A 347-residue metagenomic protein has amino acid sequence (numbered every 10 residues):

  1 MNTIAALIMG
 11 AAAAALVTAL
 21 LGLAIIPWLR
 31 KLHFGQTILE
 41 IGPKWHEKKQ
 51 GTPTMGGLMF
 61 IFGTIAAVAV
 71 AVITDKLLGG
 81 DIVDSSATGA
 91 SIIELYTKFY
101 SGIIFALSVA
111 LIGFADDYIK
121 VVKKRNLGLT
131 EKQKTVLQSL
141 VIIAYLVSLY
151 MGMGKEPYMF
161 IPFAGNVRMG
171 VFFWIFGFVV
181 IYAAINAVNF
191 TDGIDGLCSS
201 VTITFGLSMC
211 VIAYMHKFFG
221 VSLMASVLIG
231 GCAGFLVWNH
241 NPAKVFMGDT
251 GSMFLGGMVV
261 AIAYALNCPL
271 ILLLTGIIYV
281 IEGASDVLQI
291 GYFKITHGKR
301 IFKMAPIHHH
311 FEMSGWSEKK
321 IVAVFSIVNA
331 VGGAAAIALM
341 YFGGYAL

Functional and structural regions predicted by a protein language model:
M1-K31, I61-F114, I143-G152, M159-F160 (+1 more regions): Alpha-helical transmembrane segments
I25-E47: Juxtamembrane linker/hinge segments adjacent to transmembrane helices in membrane proteins
F34, K124-R125, T250: Juxtamembrane helix-loop transition segments at the membrane interface in multi-pass membrane proteins
L39-P53, K124-Q138, H308, M313: Juxtamembrane helix-capping/reentrant segments at transmembrane boundaries
A115-K123: Hydrophobic transmembrane alpha-helix segments characteristic of membrane transport and insertion machinery
V122-T130, M159-V167: Membrane interface segments of multi-pass transport proteins and intramembrane proteases
L129-G154: Internal, non-catalytic "lid/hinge" segments that mediate substrate recognition, gating, inter-domain movement
